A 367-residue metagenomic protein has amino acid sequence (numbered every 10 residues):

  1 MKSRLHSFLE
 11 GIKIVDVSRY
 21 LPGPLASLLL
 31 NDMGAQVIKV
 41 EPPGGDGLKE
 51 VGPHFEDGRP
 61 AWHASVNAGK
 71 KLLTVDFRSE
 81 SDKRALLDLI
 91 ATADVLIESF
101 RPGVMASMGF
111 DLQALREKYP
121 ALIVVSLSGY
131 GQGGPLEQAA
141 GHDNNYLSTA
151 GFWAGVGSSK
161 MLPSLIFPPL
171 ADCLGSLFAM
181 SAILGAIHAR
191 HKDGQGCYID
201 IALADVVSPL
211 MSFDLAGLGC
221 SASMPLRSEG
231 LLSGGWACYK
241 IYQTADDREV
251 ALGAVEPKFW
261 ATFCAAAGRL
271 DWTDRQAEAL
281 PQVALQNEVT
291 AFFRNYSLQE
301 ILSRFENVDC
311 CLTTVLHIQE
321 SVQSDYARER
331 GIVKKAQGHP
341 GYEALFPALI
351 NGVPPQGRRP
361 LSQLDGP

Functional and structural regions predicted by a protein language model:
M1-K192, Q363-P367: N-terminal helix-loop segment corresponding to the beta1-alpha1 unit of nucleotide/adenylate-binding folds
K2-L5, A279, K334-P367: Flexible, small-/acidic-enriched active-site or ligand-binding loops
G44, G129-G131, L203-S208, D246-R248 (+2 more regions): Glycine-rich beta-alpha junction loops
H63, E229-G234, K240-I241, G338-E343 (+1 more regions): Short Gly/Pro-enriched turn/cap motifs at secondary-structure boundaries
Q132, K160-L170, H191-V207, R227-G234 (+1 more regions): Conserved Rossmann-fold dehydrogenase catalytic segment
A150, S176-G196, P209-S221, C264-G268: Oxidoreductase and adenylate-handling cofactor-binding alpha/beta cores
S233, C238-L312: Aromatic-enriched alpha-helical interface/lid elements that frame and gate functional surfaces
E306-R330: Conserved PLP cofactor-binding pocket of PLP-dependent enzymes
